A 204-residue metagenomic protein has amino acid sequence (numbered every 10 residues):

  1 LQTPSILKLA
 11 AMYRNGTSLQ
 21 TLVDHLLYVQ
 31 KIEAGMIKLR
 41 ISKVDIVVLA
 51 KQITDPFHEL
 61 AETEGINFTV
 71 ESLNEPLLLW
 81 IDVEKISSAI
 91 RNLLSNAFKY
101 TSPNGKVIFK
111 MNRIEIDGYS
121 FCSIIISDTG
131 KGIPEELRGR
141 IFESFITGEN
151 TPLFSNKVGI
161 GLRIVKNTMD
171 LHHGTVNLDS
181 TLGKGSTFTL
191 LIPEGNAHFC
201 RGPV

Functional and structural regions predicted by a protein language model:
R14-L19: Short alpha-helical segment of the dimerization/phosphotransfer core of two-component systems
Q30-I41: Helix-loop junction within the histidine kinase core
R40-D45, E62, N67-L77, I114: Conserved catalytic submotifs in the C-terminal HATPase_c
A97-F98: Short helix-loop "hinge" at the ATP-lid/N-box region of the Bergerat-fold HATPase_c
I133-F145: Short conserved segment of the HATPase_c
I146-N156: Glycine-rich ATP-lid/hinge loop adjacent to the conserved G-boxes
